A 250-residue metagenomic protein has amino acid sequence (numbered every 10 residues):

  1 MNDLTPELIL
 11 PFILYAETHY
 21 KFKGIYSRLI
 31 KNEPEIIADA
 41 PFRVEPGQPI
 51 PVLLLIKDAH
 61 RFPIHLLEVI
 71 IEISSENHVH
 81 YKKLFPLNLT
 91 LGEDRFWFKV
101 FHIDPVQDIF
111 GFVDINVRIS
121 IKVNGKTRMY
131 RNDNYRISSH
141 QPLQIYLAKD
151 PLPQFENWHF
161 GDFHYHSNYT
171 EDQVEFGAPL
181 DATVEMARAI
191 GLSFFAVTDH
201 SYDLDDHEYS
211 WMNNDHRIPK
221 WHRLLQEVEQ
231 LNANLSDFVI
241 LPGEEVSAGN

Functional and structural regions predicted by a protein language model:
M1-D150: Beta-strand-enriched, solvent-exposed domains that form extended recognition/catalytic surfaces
I137-P142, Y146-N250: A metal-dependent hydrolase metal-coordination microenvironment
